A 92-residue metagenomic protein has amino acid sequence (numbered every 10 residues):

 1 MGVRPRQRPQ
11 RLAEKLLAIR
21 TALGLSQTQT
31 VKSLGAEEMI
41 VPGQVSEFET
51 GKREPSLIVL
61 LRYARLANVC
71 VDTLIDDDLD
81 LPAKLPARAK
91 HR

Functional and structural regions predicted by a protein language model:
M1-L23, D72: A short, Lys/Arg-rich alpha-helix, primarily the initiator
M1-R6, R65, I75-R92: Short, charged recognition helix plus adjacent turn of helix-turn-helix-like nucleic-acid-binding domains
L16, Q27, P42, L57-L60: Helix-turn-helix DNA-binding elements, focusing on the entry/boundary residues of the two helices that contact DNA
T21, G35-A36, T50-K52, L79: Residue-level detection of the helix-turn-helix DNA-binding "recognition helix"
G24-F48: Short alpha-helical DNA-recognition segment
G43, E47, I58, D76: Base-recognition residues in the alpha-helical recognition helix of bacterial helix-turn-helix
K52, S56-T73: DNA major-groove recognition helix of helix-turn-helix/homeodomain DNA-binding modules
